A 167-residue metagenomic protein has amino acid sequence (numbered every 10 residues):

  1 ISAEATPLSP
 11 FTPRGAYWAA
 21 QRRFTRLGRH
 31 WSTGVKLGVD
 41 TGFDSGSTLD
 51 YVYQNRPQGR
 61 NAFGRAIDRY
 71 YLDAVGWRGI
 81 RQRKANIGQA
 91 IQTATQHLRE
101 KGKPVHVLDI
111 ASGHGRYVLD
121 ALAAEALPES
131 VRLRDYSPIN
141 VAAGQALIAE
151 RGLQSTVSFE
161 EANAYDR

Functional and structural regions predicted by a protein language model:
A5-R99: Conserved Class I S-adenosyl-L-methionine-dependent methyltransferase catalytic core
G102-G113: Conserved class I S-adenosyl-L-methionine
H114-L127: Conserved SAM-binding loop of SAM-dependent methyltransferases across substrates and taxa, primarily the Class I
A124-L127, A149-Q154: Short helix-capping segments at alpha-helix termini
S130-D135: Conserved SAM-binding motif I beta-strand of class I
S137-I139: Conserved SAM/SAH-binding beta-strand->alpha-helix loop
G144-Q145: Conserved SAM-binding loop
G152-A164: Conserved SAM-binding strand-loop segment of SAM-dependent methyltransferases
